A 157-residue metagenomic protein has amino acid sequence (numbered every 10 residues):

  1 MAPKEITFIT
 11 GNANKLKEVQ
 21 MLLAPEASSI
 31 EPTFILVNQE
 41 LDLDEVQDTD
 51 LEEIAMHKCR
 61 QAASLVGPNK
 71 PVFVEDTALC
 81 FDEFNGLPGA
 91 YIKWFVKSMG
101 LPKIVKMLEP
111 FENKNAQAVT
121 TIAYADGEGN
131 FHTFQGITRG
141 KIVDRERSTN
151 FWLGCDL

Functional and structural regions predicted by a protein language model:
A2-T7, A13-L157: Anionic-ligand binding patches
